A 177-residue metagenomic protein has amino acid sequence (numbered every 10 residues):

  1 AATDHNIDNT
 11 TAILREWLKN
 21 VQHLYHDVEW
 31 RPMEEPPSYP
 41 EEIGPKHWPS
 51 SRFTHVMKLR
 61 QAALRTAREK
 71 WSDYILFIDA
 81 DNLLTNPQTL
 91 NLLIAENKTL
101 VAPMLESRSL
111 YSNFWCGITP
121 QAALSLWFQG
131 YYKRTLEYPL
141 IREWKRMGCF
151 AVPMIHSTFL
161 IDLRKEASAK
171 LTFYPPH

Functional and structural regions predicted by a protein language model:
A2-N9, A80: Acidic ATP/Mg2+-coordinating residue in the GHKL
T3, P32-E34, M104-L105: Residue-level recognition of beta-strand->loop/alpha-helix junctions
D8, P37-Y39, S109-L110, A167: Flexible, glycine-rich phosphate/dinucleotide-binding loops and adjacent beta-alpha linkers at cofactor/substrate
N9-D73: Active-site-proximal specificity loops/subdomain of glycosyltransferases
W30, I78-A80, L100: N-terminal cationic amphipathic segment used for targeting or macromolecule association
S51, L64, N82-P176: Conserved catalytic core of nucleotide-sugar-dependent glycosyltransferases
D73-L83: The conserved acidic donor/metal-binding loop of glycosyltransferases
